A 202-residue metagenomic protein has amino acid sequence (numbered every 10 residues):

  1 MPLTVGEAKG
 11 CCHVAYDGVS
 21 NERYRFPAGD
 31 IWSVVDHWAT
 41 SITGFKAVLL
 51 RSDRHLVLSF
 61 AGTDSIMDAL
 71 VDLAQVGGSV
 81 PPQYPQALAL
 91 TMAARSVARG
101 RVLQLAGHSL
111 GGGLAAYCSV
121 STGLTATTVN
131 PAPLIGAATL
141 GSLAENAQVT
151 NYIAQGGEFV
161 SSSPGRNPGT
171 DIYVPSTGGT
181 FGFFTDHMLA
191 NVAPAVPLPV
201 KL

Functional and structural regions predicted by a protein language model:
M1-R25: N-terminal low-complexity, Ser/Thr- and acidic-residue-enriched intrinsically disordered segments
L3-G6, K46, R51-H55, V97-G100 (+1 more regions): Serine hydrolase/lipase
T4-E7, S79, G111: Residues at the start of alpha-helices and the adjacent loop-to-helix junctions
G18-L105, T122, A132-L140, S163-N167: A conserved cap/lid and substrate-binding interface adjacent to the catalytic center of lipid-processing enzymes
T91, A115-A116: Short amphipathic alpha-helical segments and helix-helix/interface helices
A106-G111, A115: Gly/Ala-rich beta-loop-alpha elbow adjacent to hydrolase catalytic centers
